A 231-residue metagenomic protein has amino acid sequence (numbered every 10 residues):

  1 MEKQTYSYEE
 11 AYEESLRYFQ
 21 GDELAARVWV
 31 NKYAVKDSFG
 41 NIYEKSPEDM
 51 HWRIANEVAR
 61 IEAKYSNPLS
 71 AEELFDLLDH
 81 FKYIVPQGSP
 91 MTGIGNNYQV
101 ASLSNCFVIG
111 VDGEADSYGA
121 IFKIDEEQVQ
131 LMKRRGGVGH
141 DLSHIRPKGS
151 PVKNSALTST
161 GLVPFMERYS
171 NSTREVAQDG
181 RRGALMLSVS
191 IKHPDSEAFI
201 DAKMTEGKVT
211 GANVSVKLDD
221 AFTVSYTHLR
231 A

Functional and structural regions predicted by a protein language model:
M1-R230: Extended catalytic cores of very large enzyme megasubunits
